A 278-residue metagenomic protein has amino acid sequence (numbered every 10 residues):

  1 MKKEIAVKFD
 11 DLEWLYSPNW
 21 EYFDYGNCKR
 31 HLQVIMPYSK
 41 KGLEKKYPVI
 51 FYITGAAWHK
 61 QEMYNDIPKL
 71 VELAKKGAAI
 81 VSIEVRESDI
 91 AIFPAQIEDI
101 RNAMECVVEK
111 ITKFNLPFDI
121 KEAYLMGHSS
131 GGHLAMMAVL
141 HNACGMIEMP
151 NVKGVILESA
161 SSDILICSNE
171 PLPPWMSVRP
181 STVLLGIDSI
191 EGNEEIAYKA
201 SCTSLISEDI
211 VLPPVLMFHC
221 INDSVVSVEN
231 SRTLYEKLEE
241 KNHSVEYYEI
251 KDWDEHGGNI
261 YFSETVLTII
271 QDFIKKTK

Functional and structural regions predicted by a protein language model:
M1-K278: Alpha/beta-hydrolase superfamily serine-hydrolase fold, recognizing
